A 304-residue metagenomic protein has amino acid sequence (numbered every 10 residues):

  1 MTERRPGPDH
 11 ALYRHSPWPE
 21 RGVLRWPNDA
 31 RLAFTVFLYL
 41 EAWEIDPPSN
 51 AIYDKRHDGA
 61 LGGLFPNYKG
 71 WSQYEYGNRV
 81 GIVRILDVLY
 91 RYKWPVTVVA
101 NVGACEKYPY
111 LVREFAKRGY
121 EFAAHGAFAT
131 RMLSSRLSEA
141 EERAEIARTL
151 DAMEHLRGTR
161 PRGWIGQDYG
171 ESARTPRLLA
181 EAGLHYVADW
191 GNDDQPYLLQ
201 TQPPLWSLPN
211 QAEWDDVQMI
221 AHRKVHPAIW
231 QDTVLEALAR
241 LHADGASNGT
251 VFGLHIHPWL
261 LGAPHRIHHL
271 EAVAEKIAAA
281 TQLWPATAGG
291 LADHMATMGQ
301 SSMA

Functional and structural regions predicted by a protein language model:
T2-W206, Q231-L254, L260-A304: Catalytic alpha-helical scaffold of carbohydrate-active enzymes acting on polysaccharides/glycoconjugates
P209-R240: A conserved mid-domain beta-alpha-beta active-site/ligand-binding segment of alpha/beta enzyme cores
